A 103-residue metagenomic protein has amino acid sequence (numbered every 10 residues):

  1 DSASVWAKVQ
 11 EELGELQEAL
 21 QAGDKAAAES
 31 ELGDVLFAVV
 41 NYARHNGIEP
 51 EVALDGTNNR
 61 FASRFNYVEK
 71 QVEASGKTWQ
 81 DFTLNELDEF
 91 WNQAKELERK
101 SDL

Functional and structural regions predicted by a protein language model:
D1-L32, L36-L103: Flexible "arm" and connector segments at domain edges
